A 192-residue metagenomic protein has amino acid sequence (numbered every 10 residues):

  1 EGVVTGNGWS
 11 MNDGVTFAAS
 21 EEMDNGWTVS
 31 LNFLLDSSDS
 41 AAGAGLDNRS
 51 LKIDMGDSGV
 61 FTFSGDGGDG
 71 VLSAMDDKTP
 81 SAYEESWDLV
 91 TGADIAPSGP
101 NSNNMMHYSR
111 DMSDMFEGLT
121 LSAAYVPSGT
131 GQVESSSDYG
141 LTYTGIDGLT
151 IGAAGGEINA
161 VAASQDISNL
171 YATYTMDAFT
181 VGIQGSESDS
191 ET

Functional and structural regions predicted by a protein language model:
E1-T192: Outer-membrane beta-barrel proteins
